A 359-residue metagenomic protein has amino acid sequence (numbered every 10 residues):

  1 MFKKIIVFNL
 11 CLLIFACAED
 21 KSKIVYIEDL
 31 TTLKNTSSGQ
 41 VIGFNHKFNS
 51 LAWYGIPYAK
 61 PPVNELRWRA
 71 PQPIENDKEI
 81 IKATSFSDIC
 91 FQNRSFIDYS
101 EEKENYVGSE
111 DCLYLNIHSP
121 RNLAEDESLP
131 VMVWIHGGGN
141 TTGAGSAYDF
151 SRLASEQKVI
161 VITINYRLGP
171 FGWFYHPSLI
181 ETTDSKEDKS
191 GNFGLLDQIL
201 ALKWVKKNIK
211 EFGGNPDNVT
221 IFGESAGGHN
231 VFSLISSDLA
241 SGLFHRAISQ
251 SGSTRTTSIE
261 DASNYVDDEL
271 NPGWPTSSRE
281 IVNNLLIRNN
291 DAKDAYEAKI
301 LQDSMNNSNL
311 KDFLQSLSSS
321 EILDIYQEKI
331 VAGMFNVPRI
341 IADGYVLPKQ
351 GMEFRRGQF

Functional and structural regions predicted by a protein language model:
I5-I14: Sec-dependent N-terminal signal peptides
C17-N192, P216: Non-catalytic accessory segments of hydrolases
C112, E187-K210, P272-I281: Alpha/beta-hydrolase active-site loop
N140, G223-S233: Glycine-rich nucleophile elbow surrounding the catalytic serine of serine-hydrolase chemistry
K207, F232-S236, S241, Q250-F359: Substrate-access "cap/lid" subdomains that shape and gate the entrance to catalytic or ligand-binding pockets
F212-E224: Alpha/beta-hydrolase fold nucleophile elbow
P216-N218, G242-R246: Short acidic capping loops at alpha-helix termini that bridge into adjacent secondary structure
I221, I248-Q250: A short, hydrophobic beta-strand element of the alpha/beta-hydrolase
